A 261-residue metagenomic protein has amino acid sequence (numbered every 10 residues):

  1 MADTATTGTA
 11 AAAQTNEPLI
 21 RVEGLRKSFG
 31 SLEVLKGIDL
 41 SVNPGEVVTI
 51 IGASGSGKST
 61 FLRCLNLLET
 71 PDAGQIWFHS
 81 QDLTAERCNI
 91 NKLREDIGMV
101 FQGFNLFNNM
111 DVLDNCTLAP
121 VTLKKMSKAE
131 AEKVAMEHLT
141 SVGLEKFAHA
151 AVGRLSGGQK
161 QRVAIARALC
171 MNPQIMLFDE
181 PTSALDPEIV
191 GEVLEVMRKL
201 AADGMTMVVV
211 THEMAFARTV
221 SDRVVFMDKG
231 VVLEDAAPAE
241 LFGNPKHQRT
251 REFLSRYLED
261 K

Functional and structural regions predicted by a protein language model:
M1-R26, K261: ABC-family P-loop ATPase nucleotide-binding domain
A2-T4, A239-K261: C-terminal boundary and immediately downstream tail of ABC-type ATPase nucleotide-binding domains
T15-P238: ABC family nucleotide-binding domain
